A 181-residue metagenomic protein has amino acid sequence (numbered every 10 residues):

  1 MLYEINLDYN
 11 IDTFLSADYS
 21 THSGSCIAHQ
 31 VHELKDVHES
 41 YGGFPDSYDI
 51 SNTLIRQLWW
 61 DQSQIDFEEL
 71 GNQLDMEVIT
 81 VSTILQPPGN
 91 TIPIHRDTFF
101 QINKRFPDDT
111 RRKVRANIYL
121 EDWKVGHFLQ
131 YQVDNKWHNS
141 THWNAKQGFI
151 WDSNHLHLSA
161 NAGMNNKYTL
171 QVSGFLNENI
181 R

Functional and structural regions predicted by a protein language model:
M1-T83, T91: Non-heme Fe(II)/2-oxoglutarate
A17, A28, A116, A145 (+1 more regions): A sequence-composition feature that detects small, non-aromatic residues
G24, G42-G43, G71, G89 (+4 more regions): Residue-identity detector for glycine
Q30-H32, I84-Q86, E121, D152-N154 (+1 more regions): Structured loops at beta-to-helix junctions and adjacent beta-edge loops in soluble globular domains
F67-E68, N103, H157-S159: Amphipathic alpha-helical interaction segments
G71-F149: Catalytic core of non-heme Fe(II) oxygenases with the double-stranded beta-helix
G126-R181: Catalytic core of Fe(II)/2-oxoglutarate
